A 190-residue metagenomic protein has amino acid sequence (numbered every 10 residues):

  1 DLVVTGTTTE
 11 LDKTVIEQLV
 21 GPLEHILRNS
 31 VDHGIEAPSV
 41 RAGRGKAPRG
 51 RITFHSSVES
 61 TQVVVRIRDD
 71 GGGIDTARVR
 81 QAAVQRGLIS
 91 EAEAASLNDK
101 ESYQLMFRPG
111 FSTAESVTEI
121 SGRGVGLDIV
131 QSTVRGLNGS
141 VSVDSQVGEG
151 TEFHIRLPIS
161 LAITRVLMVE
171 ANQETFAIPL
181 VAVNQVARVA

Functional and structural regions predicted by a protein language model:
L2-T5: Conserved transmitter core of two-component histidine kinases
T9, K13, R28-K100, V147-G148: ATP-lid-like helix-loop hinge signature
I16-R28: Short acidic amphipathic alpha-helix that forms the conserved interface helix of the HATPase_c
I26, M106, I120, Q173: Residue-level signature of catalytic and energy-coupling elements of molecular machines, predominantly ATP/GTP-dependent
S90-A95, S112-E119: Activation segment
M106, G126, V130: Short alpha-helical Gxxx[C/S/T] motif in the catalytic ATP-binding
R123: Flexible nucleotide-binding loop
S132-A190: Conserved secondary-structure micro-motifs at functional edges
